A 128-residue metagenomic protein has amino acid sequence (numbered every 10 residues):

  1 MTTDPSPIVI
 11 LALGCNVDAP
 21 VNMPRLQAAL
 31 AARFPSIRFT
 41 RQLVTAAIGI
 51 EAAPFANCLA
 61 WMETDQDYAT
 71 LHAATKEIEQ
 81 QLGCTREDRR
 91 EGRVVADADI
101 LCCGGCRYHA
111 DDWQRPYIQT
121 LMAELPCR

Functional and structural regions predicted by a protein language model:
P5-I10: Extreme N-terminal starter segment of soluble prokaryotic enzymes
A12, W61-E63, C103: Short hydrophobic/aromatic beta-strand micro-patches that form the beta-sheet surface supporting nucleotide- or nucleic
C15: A short, highly charged nucleic-acid-interacting micro-segment common to nuclease and nuclease-linked defense proteins
D18, I48-A56, Q66-R128: Flexible, gly/pro- and Lys/Arg-enriched active-site loops
V21: Residues that form or flank phosphate/diphosphate-binding pockets in enzymes that use nucleotide phosphates
P24-Q66: Short, surface-exposed acidic-centric catalytic microdomains
